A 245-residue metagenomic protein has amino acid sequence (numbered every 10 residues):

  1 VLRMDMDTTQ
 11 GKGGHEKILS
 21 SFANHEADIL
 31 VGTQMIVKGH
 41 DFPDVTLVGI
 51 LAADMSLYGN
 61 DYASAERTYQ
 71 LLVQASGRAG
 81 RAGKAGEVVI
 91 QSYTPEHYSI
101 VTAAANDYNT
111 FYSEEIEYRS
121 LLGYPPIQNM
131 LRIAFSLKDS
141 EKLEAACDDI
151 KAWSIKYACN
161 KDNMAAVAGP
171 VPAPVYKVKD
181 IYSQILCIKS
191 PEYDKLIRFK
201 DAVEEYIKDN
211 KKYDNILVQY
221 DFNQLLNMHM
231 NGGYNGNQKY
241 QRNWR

Functional and structural regions predicted by a protein language model:
V1-D5, G11-G59, Q74-R245: Accessory helical-bundle/CTD segments and flexible terminal tails appended to RecA-like ATPase motors
Y62-Y69: Short, conserved loop/turn and helix-capping segments at secondary-structure boundaries that abut family-defining
